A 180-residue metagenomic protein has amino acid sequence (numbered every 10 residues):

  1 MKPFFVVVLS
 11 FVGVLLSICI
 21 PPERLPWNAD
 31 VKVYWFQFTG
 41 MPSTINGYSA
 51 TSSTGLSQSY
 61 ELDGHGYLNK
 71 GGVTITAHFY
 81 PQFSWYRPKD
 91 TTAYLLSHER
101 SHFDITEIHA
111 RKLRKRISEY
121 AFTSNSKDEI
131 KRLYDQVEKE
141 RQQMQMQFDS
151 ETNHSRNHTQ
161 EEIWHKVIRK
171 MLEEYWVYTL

Functional and structural regions predicted by a protein language model:
M1, L68, S84-W85: Short hydrophobic/aromatic segments of transmembrane alpha-helices and their interfaces
M1-L25: Bacterial Sec-dependent N-terminal signal peptides
I18-I20, L95-S97, S101, R132: Structured catalytic/translocation cores of nucleotide/phosphate-coupled proteins
P21-K70, F79, F122-L180: Metalloprotease/metallohydrolase-associated module, dominated by Zn2+-dependent proteases
H78-R114: Mid-length scaffold segments of soluble, non-membrane domains
